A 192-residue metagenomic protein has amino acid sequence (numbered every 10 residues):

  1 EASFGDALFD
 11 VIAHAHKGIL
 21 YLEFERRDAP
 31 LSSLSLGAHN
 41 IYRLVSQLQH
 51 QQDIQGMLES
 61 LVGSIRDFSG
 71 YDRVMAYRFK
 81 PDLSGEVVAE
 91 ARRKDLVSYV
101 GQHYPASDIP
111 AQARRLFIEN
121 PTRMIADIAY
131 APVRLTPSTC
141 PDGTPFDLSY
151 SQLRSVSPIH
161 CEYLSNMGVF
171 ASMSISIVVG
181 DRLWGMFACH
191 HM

Functional and structural regions predicted by a protein language model:
A13-I19, D82-L83, V178-L183, M192: Flexible loop/coil segments at beta-strand boundaries within sensory signal-transduction domains
A13-I54: Signal-transmission linkers at sensory-effector interfaces
E23-D28, R92-R93, I177-V178, G185-M192: Short beta-strand-to-loop transition segments that serve as allosteric relay/switch motifs in sensory/regulatory domains
A29-S33, S151-V156, M167, H190-M192: Regulatory loop-to-helix N-cap segments in sensory/regulatory domains that couple ligand/signal detection
N40, L44, I54-A76, H160: Amphipathic alpha-helical coiled-coil segments that mediate homodimerization and allosteric signal transmission
Y77-T139: GAF sensory/regulatory domain recognition with acknowledged cross-activation on helical regulatory dimers
A131-F170: Signal-transducing coupling segments at domain and membrane junctions
F170-V178: Short hydrophobic beta-strand micro-motif common in sensory/regulatory domains
